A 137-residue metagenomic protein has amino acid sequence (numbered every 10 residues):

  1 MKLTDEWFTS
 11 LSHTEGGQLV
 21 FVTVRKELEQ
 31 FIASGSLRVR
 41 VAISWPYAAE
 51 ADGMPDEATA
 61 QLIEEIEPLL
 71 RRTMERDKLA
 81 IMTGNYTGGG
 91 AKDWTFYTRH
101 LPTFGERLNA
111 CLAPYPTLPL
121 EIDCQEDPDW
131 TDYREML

Functional and structural regions predicted by a protein language model:
M1-T83, R99-G105, Y133-L137: Charge-rich, low-complexity segments
L37-V41, G90-K92, L118: Residues at beta-strand starts and edge strands
G84-G89: A short beta-turn/loop motif at secondary-structure boundaries
K92-T98: Short cationic amphipathic helices and targeting signals
P102-T117: Helical (often loop-to-helix) elements that flank the catalytic cores of nucleotide-handling enzymes
A113-L137: Conserved short beta-strand edge segments in small beta-sheet-based binding/regulatory domains
